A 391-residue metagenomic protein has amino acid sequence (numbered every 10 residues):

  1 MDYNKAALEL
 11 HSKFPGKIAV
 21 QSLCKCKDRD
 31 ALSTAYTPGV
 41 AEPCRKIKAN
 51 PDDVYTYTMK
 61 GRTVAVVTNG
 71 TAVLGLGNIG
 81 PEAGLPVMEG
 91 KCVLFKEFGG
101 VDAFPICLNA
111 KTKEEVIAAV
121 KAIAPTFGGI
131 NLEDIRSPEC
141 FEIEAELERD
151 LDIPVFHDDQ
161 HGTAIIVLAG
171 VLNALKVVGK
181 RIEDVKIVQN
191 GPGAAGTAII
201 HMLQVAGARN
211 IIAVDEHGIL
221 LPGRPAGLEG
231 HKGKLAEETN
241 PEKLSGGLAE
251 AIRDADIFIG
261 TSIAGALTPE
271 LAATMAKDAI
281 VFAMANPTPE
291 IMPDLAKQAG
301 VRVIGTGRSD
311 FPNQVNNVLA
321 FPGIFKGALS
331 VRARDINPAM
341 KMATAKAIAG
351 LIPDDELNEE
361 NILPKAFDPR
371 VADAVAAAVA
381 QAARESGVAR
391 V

Functional and structural regions predicted by a protein language model:
M1-V155, A376, Q381-A382, S386-R390: N-terminal ligand-binding/catalytic initiation module
Y55-K60, K96-E97, A122-A124, E148-R149 (+7 more regions): Solvent-exposed alpha-helices and their adjacent loops that cap or buttress functional pockets in soluble metabolic
L74, I79-G99, H157, H161 (+1 more regions): Glycine-rich phosphate/diphosphate-binding loop of Rossmann-like nucleotide-binding domains
P105, N131-D134, V155-D158, Q189 (+5 more regions): General beta-strand structural signal in soluble alpha/beta enzymes
D150-A164, V281-N286: Short, acidic/small-residue loops that bind anionic groups at enzyme active sites
D158-D159, V178-K180, A283-V391: Adenosine-phosphate binding glycine-rich loop
K232-R302, R308-D310: Rossmann-like adenosine-cofactor binding region
